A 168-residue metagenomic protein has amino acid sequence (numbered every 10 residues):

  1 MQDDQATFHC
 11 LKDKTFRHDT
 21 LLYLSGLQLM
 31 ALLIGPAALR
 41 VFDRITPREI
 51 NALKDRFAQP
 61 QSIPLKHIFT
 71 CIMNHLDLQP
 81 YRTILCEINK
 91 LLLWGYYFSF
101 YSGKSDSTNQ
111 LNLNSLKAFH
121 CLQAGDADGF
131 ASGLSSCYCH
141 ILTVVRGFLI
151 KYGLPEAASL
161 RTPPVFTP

Functional and structural regions predicted by a protein language model:
M1-L32, P36, F166-P168: Short linear motifs at protein or domain termini
D3-T7, L29, L33, P64 (+4 more regions): Amphipathic, well-ordered alpha-helical segments in soluble domains
D19-Q61: Helix-turn-helix/homeodomain-like alpha-helical modules used for DNA recognition and transcription-factor dimerization
L22-L29, I84, S107, L111 (+1 more regions): Amphipathic alpha-helix face/heptad-repeat signature
D43-G125: Mid-protein regulatory/catalytic core that forms ligand/cofactor-binding pockets and protein-protein interaction
F98-P168: C-terminal all-alpha effector/ligand-binding and dimerization domain of prokaryotic HTH-type transcriptional repressors
